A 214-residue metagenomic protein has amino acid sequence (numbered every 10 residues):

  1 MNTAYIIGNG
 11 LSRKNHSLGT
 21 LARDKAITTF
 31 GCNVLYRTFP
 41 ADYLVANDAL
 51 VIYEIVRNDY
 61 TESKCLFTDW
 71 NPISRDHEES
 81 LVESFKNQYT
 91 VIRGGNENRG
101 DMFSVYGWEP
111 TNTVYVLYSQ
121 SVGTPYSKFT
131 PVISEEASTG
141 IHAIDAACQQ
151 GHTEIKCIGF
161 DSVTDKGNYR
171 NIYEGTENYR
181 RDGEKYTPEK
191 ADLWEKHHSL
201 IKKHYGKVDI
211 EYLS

Functional and structural regions predicted by a protein language model:
M1-S214: Metal-ion/cofactor- or nucleotide/acyl-coenzyme-handling active-site neighborhoods
